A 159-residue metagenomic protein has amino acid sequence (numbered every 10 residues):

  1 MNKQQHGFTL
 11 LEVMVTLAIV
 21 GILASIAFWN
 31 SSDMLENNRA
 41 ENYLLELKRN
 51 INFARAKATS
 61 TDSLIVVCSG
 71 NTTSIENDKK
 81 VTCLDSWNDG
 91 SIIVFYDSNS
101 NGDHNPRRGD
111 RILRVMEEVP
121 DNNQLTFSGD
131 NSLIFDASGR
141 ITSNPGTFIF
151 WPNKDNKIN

Functional and structural regions predicted by a protein language model:
M1-S31, L35: N-terminal single-pass transmembrane signal-anchor helix
N2, I26-R39, L45, N52 (+4 more regions): N-terminal helix-rich module
L17, E41, K48: Conserved catalytic core of two-component sensor histidine kinases
